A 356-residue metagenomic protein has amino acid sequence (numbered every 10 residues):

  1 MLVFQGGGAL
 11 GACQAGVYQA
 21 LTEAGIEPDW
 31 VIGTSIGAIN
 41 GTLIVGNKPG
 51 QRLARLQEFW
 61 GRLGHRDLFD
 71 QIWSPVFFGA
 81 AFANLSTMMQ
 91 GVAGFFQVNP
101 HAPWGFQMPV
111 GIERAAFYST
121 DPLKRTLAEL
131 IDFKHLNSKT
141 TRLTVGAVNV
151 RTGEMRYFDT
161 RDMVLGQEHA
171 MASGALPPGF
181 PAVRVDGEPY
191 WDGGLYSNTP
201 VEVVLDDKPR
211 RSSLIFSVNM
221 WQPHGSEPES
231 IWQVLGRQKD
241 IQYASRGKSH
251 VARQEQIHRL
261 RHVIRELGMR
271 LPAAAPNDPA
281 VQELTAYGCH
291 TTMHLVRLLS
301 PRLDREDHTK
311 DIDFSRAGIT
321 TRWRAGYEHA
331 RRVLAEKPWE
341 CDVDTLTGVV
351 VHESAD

Functional and structural regions predicted by a protein language model:
M1, G8-A115, D121, L127 (+7 more regions): Patatin-like phospholipase
M1-L2, W30, P189, L214-F216: Structural motif
A24-D29, R211, H290-M293: A generic structural motif
I32, G146, L214-V218, H294-L298: Hydrophobic/aromatic beta-strand patches that form the interior of the parallel beta-sheet core in alpha/beta enzyme
F78-L85, G146-V150, D344-D356: Amphipathic alpha-helical surface "interface" segments used for docking/oligomerization or membrane association within
W104-R210, S217, H224-R237: Active-site gating loop/helix substructures
Q107, R114, Y118, P122 (+2 more regions): C-terminal helical/tail subdomains of lipid-metabolizing enzymes
E229-L271: Acidic, Ser/Thr-rich peripheral helices and adjacent loops at domain boundaries
